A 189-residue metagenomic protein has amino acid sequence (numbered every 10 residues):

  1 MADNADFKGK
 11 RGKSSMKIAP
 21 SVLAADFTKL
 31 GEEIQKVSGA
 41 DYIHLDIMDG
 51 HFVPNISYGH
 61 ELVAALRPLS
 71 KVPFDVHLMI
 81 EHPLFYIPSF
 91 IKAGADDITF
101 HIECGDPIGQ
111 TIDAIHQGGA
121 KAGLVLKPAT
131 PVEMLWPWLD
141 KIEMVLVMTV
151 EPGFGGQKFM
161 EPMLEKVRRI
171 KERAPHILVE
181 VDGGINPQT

Functional and structural regions predicted by a protein language model:
A2-T99, E103-P107, A114, A120-L124 (+4 more regions): Conserved N-terminal beta1-alpha1 strand-loop-helix module at the mouth
H44, E180-V181: Generic enzyme active-site microenvironment
I102, L126-P128, T149: Short, structured patches in soluble enzyme cores that scaffold and shape functional sites
I112, T130: Predominantly soluble domains enriched in secretory-pathway, periplasmic, or organellar proteins
P175-H176: Catalytic PLP-binding core of fold-type I/II PLP enzymes
V181-T189: C-terminal alpha-helical cap/extension of soluble enzyme domains
